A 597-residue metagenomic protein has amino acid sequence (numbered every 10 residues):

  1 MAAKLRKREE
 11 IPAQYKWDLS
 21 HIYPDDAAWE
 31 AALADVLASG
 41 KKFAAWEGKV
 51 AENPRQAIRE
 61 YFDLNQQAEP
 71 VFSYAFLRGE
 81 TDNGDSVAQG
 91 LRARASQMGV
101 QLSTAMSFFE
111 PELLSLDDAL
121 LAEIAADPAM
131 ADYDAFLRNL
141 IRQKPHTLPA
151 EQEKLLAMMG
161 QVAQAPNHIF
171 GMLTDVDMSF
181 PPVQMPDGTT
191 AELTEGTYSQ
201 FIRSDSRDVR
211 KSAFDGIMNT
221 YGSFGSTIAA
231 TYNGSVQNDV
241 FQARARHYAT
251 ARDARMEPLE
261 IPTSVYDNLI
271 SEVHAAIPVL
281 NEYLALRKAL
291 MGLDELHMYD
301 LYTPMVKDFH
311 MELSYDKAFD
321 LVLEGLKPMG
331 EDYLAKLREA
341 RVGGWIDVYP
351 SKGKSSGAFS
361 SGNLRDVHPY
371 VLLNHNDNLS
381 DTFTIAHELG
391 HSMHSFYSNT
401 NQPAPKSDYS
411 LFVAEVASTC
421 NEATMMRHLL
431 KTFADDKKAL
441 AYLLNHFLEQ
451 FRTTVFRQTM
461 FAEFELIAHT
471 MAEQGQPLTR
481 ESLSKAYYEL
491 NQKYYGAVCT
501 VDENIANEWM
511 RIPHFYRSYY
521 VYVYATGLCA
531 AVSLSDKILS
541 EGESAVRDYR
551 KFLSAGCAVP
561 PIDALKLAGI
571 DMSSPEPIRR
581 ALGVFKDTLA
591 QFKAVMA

Functional and structural regions predicted by a protein language model:
M1-D308, V595-A597: A well-structured
E10-A13, S20, P24, F109-L116 (+10 more regions): C-terminal, non-catalytic "cap/extension" segments appended to globular domains
L293-P328, H394, L448, R452-T454 (+2 more regions): Long, K/E/R/D-enriched contiguous segments that form extended
D300, V306-D366, N378-L379: Auxiliary, metal-adjacent structural segments of Zn-dependent hydrolase domains
V342-P369, Q492, G496-S518: Flexible, glycine/threonine-enriched loop-and-boundary segments that flank and lead into catalytic domains of large
P369-A386: Short pre-active-site segment immediately N-terminal to the catalytic Zn-binding motif
G390-A404: Catalytic Zn2+-binding segment of zinc metalloproteases
Y409-K437, F447-E449, T453, G527: Post-HExxH zinc-binding segment in Zn-dependent metallohydrolases
